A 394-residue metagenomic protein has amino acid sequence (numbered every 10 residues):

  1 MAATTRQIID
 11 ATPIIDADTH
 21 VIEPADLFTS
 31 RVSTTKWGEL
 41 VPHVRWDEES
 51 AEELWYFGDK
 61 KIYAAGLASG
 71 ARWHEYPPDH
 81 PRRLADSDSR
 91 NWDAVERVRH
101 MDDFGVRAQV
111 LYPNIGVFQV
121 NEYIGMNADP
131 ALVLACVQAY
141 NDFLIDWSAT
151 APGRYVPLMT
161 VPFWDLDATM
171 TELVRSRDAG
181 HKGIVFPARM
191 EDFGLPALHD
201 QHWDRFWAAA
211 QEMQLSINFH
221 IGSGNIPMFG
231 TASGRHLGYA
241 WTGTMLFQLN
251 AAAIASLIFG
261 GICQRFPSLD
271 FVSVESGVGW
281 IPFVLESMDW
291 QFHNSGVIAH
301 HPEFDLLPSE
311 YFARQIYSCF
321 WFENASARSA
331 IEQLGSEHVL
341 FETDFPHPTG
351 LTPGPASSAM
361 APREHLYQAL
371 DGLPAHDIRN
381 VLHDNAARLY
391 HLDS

Functional and structural regions predicted by a protein language model:
A2-P13, P24-H80, A85-D88, W92-A108 (+9 more regions): Mid-to-C-terminal alpha-helical segments outside catalytic/metal-binding sites
A3-T5, L132-A135, S148-V156, V161 (+2 more regions): Catalytic pocket-lining loop regions of alpha/beta-barrel enzymes, especially the amidohydrolase/enolase/GH5 lineages
E23, Y112, P187: Conserved residues at the C-terminal ends of beta-strands
D26-T29, N121-I124, F229-A232, F283-S287 (+3 more regions): Short aromatic-enriched loop/helix-cap "lid" or pocket-rim segments at secondary-structure transitions that line
Y76-R82, V117-L132, D167: Surface-exposed, active-site-proximal loop segments in enzymatic domains
R82-N91, N127, Y155-D167: Active-site mouth loops of central-metabolism enzymes
Y112-V117, I221-P227, H347: Short glycine-enriched loops at secondary-structure junctions
I124-D129, S233-G243, S358-H365: Short glycine/proline- and charge-enriched loop/turn segments that cap or connect secondary-structure elements
